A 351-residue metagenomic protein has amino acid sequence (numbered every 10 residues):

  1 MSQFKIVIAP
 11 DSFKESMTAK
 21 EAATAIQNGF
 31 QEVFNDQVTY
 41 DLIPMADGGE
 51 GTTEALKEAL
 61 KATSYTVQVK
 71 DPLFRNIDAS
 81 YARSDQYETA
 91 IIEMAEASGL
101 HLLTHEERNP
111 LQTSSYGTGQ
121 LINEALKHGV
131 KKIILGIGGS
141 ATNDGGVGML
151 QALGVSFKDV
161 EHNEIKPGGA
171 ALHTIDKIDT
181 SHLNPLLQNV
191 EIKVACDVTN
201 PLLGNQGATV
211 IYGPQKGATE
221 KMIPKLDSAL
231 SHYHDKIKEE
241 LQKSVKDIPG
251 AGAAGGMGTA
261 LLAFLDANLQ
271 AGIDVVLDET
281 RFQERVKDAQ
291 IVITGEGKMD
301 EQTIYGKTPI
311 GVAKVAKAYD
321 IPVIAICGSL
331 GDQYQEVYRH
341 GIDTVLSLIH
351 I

Functional and structural regions predicted by a protein language model:
S2-K57, G148-A152, V160: N-terminal phosphate-binding or glycine-rich loops at protein starts, especially the Walker A/P-loop of NTPases
K20, L135-G138, T142-G154, I304-V315: Short Gly/Thr/Asp-enriched flexible loops that form oxyanion-binding sites at enzyme active sites
Q27-L102, L172, P185, I192-N200 (+1 more regions): Glycine-rich nucleotide/cofactor/substrate-binding loop typically near the N-terminus or early in the first domain
I77-G139: Anion-binding (especially nucleotide phosphate/pyrophosphate-binding) glycine-rich loop and adjoining beta-alpha core
Q112-Y116, Q120-N123, K127-I134, A141-E191: Glycine/threonine-rich beta-strand-loop-alpha-helix active-site module that forms ligand/phosphate-binding
L226-A289: Oxyanion-binding "anion nests"
A289-E296, E301-I326: Helical hairpin unit composed of two closely spaced alpha helices linked by a short loop
I349-I351: Conserved small/polar residues in nucleotide/adenosyl-binding loops
